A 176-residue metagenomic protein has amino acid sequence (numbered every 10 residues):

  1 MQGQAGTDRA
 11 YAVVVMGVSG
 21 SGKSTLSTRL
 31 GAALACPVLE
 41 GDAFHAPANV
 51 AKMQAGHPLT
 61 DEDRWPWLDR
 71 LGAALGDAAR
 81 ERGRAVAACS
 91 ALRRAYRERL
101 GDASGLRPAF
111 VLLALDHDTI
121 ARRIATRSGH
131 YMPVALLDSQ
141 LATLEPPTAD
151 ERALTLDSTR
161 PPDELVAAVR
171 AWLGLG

Functional and structural regions predicted by a protein language model:
M1-Y11: Extreme N-terminal, non-catalytic leader segments that precede Walker-type/kinase nucleotide-binding cores
V15: Hydrophobic anchor at the beta1->P-loop junction of P-loop NTPases
S19: The conserved Walker
K23: Conserved lysine of the Walker
T28-L71: Conserved substrate/cofactor phosphate-moiety recognition/catalytic segment in nucleotide-dependent phosphotransferases
E62-G105: Glycine-rich phosphate-binding loop used to anchor ATP phosphates in small-molecule kinases, encompassing both
S90-S128, E145: ATP-dependent NMP and nucleoside kinases share a basic, alpha-helical "lid"
T126-A168: Small-molecule kinase domains that catalyze NTP-dependent phosphoryl transfer to phosphate-bearing small molecules
